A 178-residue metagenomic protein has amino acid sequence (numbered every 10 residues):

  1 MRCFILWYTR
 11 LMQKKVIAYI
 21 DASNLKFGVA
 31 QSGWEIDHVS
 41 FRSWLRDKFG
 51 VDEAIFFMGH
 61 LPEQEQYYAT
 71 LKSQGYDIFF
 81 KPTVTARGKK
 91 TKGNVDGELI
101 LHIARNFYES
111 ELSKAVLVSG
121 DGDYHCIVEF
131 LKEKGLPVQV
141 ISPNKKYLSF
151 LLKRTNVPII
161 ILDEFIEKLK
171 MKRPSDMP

Functional and structural regions predicted by a protein language model:
M1-P178: Terminal and domain-boundary accessory regions
